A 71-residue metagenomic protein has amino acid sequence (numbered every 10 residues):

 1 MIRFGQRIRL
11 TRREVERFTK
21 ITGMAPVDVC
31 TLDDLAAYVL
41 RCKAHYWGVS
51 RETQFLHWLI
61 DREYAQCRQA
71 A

Functional and structural regions predicted by a protein language model:
M1-D33: N-terminal acidic leader/helix
M1-R3, A65-A71: Short intrinsically disordered terminal tails
V29-R68: Short, charge-rich amphipathic interface segments used for partner binding and complex assembly
